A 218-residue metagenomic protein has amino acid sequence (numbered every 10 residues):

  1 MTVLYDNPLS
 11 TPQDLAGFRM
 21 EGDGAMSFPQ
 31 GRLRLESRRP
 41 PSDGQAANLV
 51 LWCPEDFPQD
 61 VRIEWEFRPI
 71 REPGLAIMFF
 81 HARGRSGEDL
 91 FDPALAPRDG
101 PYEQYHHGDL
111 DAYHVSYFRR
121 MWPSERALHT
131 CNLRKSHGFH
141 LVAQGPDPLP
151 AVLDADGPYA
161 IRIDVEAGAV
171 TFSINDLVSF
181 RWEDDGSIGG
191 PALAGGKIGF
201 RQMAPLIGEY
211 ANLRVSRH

Functional and structural regions predicted by a protein language model:
M1-H218: Extracellular glycan-recognition regions
